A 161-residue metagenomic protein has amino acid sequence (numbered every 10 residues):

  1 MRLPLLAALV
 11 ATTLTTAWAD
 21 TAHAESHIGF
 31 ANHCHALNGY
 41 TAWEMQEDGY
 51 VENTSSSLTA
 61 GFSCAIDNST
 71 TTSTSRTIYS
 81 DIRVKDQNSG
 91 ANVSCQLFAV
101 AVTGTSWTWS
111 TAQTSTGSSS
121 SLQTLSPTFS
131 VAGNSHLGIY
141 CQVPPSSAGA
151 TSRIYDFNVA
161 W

Functional and structural regions predicted by a protein language model:
M1-A7: Bacterial N-terminal signal peptides that target proteins for export
A7-A17: Bacterial N-terminal signal peptides
D20-L58: Glycan-recognition and processing domains
N53-S75: Short beta-strands within extracellular/lumenal beta-sheet-rich domains
T74-D86: A short beta-strand element within beta-rich, extracytoplasmic domains of secreted/secretory-pathway proteins
G90-T103: Short, surface-exposed beta-strand/strand-loop-strand elements in extracellular ectodomains
T105-A132: Extracellular carbohydrate recognition and processing domains and analogous Trp-centered ligand-binding platforms
G138-W161: Exposed low-complexity, polar/acidic, P/S/T/G-rich flexible segments that act as propeptides, protease-susceptible
